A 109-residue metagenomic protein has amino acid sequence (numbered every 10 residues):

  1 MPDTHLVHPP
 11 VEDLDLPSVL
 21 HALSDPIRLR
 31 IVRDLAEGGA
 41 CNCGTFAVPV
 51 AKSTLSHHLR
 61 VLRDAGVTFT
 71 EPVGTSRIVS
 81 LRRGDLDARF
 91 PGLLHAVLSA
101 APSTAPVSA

Functional and structural regions predicted by a protein language model:
M1-D15, D34-E37, R82-A109: Amphipathic alpha-helical dimerization/coiled-coil segments that flank or bridge DNA-binding/regulatory modules
M1-T4, L14-D15, R30-I31, T54-H57 (+1 more regions): Short hydrophobic/aromatic-rich motifs at helix boundaries and adjacent loops
H5-P9, V19-L20, R33-L35, L59-V61 (+1 more regions): Short amphipathic alpha-helical segments, especially helix-boundary/capping motifs
P17-A51, V73, R77-D85: N-terminal helix-turn-helix DNA-binding core of bacterial DNA-binding proteins
D25, H58, P91: Conserved acidic functional residues
N42-C43, H57, V97, A105: Secondary-structure transition/capping residues
G44-A65: Canonical helix-turn-helix DNA-binding module
G66-V73: A short, conserved structural fragment
